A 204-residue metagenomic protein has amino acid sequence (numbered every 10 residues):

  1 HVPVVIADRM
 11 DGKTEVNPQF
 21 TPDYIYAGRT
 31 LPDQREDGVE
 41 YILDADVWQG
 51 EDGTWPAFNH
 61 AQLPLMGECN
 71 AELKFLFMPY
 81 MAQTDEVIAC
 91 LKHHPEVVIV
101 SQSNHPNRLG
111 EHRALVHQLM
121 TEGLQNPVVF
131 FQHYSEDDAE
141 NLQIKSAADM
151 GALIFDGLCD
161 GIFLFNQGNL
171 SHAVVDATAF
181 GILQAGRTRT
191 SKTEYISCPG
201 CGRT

Functional and structural regions predicted by a protein language model:
H1-G110: Active-site beta->alpha loop and helix N-cap motifs at the rims of alpha/beta catalytic domains
K13-N17, E86-C90, G110-A114, D137-I154: Catalytic cores of alpha/beta
P18-T21, R108-L115, S146-D149, S171-A179 (+1 more regions): General structural feature for long, well-ordered alpha-helical segments within catalytic domains of soluble enzymes
Y26, V129, G161-L164: Short hydrophobic alpha-helical runs that function as membrane-insertion/retention elements
R29, N70, L91, V116-G123 (+2 more regions): Structural signal for hydrophobic packing residues in well-ordered secondary-structure cores of soluble enzyme domains
R35-I42, G168-T188: C-terminal helical cap(s) of enzyme catalytic domains, especially alpha/beta-barrels
V98, D156-S171: Glycine-rich phosphate-binding active-site loops on the catalytic face of alpha/beta enzymes
E111-V116, M120-D137, V174-A177, T188-T204: Small-residue-enriched alpha-helical segments and adjacent helix-cap loops that form tight helix-helix packing
